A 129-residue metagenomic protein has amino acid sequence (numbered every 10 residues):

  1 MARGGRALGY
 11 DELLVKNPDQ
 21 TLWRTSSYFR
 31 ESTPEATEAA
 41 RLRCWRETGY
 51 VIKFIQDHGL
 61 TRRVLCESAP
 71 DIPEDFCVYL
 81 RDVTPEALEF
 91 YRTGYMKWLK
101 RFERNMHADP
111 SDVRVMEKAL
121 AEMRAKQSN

Functional and structural regions predicted by a protein language model:
M1-R41, M96: Short amphipathic alpha-helical interface segments
V15-K16, K53-D57, E89: Short, hydrophobic/amphipathic alpha-helical patches that form generic packing surfaces within helical domains
T25-E31, R63-P70: Short acidic alpha-helical/loop segments enriched in Asp/Glu that coordinate divalent cations
E35, A39, G49, G94-N129: Exposed, interaction-prone assembly regions rather than primary DNA-binding/catalytic cores
E38-V64, C77-V78: Short amphipathic alpha-helical interaction segments
P70-P110: Short, amphipathic alpha-helical interaction segments positioned at domain boundaries
